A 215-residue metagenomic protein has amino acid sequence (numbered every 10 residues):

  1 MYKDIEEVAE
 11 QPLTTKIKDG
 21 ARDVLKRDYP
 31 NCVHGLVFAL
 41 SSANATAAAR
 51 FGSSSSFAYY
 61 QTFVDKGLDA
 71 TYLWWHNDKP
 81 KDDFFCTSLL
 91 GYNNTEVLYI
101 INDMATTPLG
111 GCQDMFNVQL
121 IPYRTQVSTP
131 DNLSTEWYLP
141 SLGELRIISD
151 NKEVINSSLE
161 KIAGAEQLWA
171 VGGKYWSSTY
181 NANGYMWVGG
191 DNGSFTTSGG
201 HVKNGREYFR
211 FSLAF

Functional and structural regions predicted by a protein language model:
M1-L133, K203-F215: Short, compositionally biased
L133-W137, G143: Loop/turn elements at helix/coil->beta-strand transitions in domains of secreted/extracellular proteins
L142-F215: C-terminal, surface-exposed recognition/capping segments
